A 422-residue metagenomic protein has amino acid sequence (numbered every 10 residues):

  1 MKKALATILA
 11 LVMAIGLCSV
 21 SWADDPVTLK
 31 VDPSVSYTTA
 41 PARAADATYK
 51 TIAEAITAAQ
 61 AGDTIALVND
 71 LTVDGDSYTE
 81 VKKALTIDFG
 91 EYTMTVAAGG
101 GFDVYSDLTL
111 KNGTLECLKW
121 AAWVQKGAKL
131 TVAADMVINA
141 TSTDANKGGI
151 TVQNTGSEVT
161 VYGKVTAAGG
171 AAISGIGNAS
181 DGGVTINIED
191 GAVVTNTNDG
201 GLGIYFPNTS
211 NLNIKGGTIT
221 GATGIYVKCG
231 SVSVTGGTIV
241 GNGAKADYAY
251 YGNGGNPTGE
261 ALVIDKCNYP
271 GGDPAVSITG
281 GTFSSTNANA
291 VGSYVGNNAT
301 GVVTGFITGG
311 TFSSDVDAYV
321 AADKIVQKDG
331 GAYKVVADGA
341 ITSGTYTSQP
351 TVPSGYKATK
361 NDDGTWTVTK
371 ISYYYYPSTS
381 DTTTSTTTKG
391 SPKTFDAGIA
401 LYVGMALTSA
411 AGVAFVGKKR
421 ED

Functional and structural regions predicted by a protein language model:
M1-D24, R420-D422: Sec-dependent, cleavable N-terminal signal peptides
I15-V27, K389-G398, G417: Sec-dependent signal peptide cleavage junction
T28-V68: Acidic Gly/Asp/Thr-rich repetitive segments characteristic of extracellular carbohydrate-active and adhesion proteins
A66-A97: Extracellular beta-sheet-rich ligand-binding/adhesion modules
E80-D88, F102-E116, W123-T141, K147-G170 (+6 more regions): Surface-exposed loop/turn motifs in large extracellular/passenger domains
D323-V326, G355-T359: Extracellular disulfide-bonded cysteine-rich modules/repeats
V352-G355, D362-T394: C-terminal low-complexity, Ser/Thr- and acidic/Pro-rich disordered "stalk" regions positioned immediately N-terminal
G398-K419: A cross-kingdom C-terminal cell-surface attachment/processing module
